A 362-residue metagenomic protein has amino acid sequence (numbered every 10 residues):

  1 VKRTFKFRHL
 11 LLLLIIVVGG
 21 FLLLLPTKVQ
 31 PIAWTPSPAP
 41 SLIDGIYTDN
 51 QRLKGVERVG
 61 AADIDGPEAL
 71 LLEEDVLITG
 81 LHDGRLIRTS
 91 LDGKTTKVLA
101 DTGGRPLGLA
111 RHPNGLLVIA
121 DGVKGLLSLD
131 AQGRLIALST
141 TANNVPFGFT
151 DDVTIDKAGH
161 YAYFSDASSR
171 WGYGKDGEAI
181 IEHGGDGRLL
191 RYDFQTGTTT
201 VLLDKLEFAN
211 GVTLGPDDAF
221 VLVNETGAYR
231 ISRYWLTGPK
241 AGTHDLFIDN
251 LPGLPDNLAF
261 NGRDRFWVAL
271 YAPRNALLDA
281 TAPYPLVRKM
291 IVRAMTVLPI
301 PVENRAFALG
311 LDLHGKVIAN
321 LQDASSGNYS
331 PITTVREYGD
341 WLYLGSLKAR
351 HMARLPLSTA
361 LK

Functional and structural regions predicted by a protein language model:
K2-K362: Sequence-structural signature of mature extracellular/luminal beta-sheet repeat domains, prominently beta-propellers
